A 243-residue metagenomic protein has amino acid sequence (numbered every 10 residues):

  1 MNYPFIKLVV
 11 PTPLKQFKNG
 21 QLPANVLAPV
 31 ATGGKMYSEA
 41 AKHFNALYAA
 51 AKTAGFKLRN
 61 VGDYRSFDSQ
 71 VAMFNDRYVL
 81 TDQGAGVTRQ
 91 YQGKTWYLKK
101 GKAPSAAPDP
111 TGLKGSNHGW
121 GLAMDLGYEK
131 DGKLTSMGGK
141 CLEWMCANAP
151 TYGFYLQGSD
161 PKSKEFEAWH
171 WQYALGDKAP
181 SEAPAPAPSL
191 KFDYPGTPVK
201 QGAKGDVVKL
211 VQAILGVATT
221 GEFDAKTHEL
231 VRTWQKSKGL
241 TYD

Functional and structural regions predicted by a protein language model:
N2-A179: Cell-envelope/glycan interface and biosynthesis
A24-A28, P188-K191, V211-Q212: A short alpha-helix capping/helix-coil boundary motif
T32, K130, G196-T197, G216: Residue-level detector of alpha-helix boundaries and kinks
A72-N75, S189-Y194, A213: Generic alpha-helical structural context detector
D109-P110, P195-P198: Active-site-adjacent structural elements in folded domains
A168-G196: Low-complexity, Gly/Ser/Thr/Pro-rich intrinsically disordered linker/tail segments
T197-D243: Short acidic, glycine/serine/threonine-rich helix-capping segments at coil-helix boundaries
